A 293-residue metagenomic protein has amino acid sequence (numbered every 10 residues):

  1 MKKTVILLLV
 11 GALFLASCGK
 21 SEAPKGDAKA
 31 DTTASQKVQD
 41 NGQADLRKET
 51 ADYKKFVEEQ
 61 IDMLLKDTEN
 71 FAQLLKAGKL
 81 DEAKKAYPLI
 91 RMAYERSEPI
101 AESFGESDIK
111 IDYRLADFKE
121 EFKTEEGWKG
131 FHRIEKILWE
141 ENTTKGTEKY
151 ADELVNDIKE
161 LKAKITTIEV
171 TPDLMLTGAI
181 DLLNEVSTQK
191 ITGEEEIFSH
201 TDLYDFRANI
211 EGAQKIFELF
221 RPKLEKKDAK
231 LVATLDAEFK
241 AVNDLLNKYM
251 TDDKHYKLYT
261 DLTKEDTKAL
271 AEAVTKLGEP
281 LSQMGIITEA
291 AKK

Functional and structural regions predicted by a protein language model:
M1-T4: Positively charged n-region of N-terminal signal peptides that target proteins for export
I6, A16-T32: Bacterial lipoprotein signal-peptidase II cleavage site
G11-A12: Residue-level signal for mature regions of secreted extracellular proteins and peptides
T33-K293: Mature extracytoplasmic or organellar-lumen-exposed domains after removal of signal/transit peptides
